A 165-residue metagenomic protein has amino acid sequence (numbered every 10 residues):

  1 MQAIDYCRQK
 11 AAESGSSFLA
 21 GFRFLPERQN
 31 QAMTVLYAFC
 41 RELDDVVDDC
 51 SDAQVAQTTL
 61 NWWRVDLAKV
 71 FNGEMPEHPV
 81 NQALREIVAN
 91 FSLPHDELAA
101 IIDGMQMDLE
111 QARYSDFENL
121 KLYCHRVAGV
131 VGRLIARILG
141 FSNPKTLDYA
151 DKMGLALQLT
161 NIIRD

Functional and structural regions predicted by a protein language model:
M1-I163: Acidic catalytic motifs of isoprenoid enzymes
